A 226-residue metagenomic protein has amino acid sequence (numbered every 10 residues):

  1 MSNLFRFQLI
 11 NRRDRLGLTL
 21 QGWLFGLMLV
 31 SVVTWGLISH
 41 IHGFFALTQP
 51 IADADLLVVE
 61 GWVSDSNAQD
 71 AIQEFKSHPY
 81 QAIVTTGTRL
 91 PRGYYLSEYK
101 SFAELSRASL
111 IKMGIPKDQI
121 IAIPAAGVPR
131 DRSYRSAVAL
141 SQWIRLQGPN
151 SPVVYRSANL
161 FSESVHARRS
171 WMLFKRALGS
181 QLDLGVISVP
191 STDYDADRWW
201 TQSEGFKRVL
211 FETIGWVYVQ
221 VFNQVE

Functional and structural regions predicted by a protein language model:
M1-S2: N-terminal intrinsically disordered, acidic low-complexity segments at the extreme N-terminus
F5-T48: N-terminal type II signal-anchor transmembrane helix that functions as the membrane-insertion/stop-transfer segment
N11-G17, T88, V209, W216-V217: Amphipathic, soluble alpha/beta structural segments
T19, S31, D195-A196, E212: Acidic, low-complexity intrinsically disordered regions
G22, T34, G61, R198-W199 (+1 more regions): Residues in intrinsically disordered, low-complexity segments of regulatory proteins
G43-T201: A structural signal for short, hydrophobic/glycine-enriched beta-strand patches
T201-E226: A transmembrane-helix-recognition feature enriched in membrane-embedded lipid enzymes and envelope glyco-/phospholipid
